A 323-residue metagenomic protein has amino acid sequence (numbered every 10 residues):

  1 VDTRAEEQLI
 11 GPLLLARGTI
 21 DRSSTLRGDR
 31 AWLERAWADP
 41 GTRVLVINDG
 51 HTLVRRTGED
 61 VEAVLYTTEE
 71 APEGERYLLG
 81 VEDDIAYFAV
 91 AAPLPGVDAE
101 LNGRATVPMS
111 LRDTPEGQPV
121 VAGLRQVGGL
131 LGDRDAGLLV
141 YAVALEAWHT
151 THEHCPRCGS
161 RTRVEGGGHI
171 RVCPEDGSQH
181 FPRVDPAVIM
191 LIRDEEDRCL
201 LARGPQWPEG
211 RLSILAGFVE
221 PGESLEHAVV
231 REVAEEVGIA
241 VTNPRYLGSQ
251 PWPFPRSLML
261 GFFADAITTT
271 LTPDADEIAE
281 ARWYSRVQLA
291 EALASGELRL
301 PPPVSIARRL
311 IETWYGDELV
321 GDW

Functional and structural regions predicted by a protein language model:
V1-H152, R163, W207-L212, D274-W323: Nudix hydrolase/Nudix homology domain
V140-R193: Cys/His-rich short segments
R163-G166, G238-L247: Short, well-structured beta-strand/strand-turn elements
R171-S213, F218, A240-V241, A264: N-terminal strand-loop-strand
V188, L258-L260, A279: Change "...and in nucleic-acid phosphodiester-cleaving endonucleases..." to "...and in nucleic-acid processing enzymes
L215, V229, V233: Hydrophobic alpha-helical positions that pack around
E223-S224: Surface-exposed, charge/polar-rich loops and edge strands
Q250-P273: Active-site-adjacent beta-strand/loop module that shapes the phosphate/pyrophosphate-binding cleft
